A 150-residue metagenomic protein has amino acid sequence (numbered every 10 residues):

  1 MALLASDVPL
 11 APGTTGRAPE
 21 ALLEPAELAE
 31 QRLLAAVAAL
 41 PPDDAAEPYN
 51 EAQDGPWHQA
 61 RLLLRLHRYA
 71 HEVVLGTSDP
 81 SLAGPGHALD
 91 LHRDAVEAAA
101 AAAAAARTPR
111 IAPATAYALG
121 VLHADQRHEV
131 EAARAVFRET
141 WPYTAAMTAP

Functional and structural regions predicted by a protein language model:
M1-P150: Cationic, histidine-enriched alpha-helical/coil surfaces that engage anionic ligands
